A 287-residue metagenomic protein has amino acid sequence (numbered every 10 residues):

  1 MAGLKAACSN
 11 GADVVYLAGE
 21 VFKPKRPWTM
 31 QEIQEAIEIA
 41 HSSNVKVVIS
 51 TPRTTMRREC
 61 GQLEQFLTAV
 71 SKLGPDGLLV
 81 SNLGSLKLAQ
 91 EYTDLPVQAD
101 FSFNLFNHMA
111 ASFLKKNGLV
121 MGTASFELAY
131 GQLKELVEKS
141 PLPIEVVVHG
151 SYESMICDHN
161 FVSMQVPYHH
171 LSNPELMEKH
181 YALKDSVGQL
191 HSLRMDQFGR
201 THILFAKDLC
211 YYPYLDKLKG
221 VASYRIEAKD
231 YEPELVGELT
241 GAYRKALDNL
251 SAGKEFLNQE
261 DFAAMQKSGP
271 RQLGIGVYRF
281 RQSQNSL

Functional and structural regions predicted by a protein language model:
M1-F113, N117-L287: Active-site pocket-lining/capping segments in soluble small-molecule metabolic enzymes
